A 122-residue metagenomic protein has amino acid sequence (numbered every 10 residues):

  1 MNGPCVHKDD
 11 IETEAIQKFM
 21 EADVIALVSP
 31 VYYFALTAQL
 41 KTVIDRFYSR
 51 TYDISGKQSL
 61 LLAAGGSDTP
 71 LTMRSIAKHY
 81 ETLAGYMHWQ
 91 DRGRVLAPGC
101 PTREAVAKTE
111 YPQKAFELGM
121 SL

Functional and structural regions predicted by a protein language model:
M1, L36, D91: Short glycine/serine/threonine-biased micro-segments
M1-H7: Local cysteine-cluster metal-coordination motifs and their immediate loop/turn environment, predominantly Fe-S cluster
H7-M87: Helix-loop-strand module that forms the ligand-binding subsite of alpha/beta enzymes
K8, E81-L122: Glycine-rich phosphate/pyrophosphate-binding loop and the adjoining helix
